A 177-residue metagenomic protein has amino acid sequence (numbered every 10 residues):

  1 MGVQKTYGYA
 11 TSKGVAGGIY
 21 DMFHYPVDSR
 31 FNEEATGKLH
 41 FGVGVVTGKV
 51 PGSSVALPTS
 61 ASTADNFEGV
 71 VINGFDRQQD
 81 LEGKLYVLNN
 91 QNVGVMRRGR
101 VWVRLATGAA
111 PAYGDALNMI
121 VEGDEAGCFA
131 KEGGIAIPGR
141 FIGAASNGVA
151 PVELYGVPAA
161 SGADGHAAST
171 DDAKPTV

Functional and structural regions predicted by a protein language model:
M1-V177: Surface-exposed, low-hydrophobicity beta-strand/loop segments enriched in small/polar/acidic residues
